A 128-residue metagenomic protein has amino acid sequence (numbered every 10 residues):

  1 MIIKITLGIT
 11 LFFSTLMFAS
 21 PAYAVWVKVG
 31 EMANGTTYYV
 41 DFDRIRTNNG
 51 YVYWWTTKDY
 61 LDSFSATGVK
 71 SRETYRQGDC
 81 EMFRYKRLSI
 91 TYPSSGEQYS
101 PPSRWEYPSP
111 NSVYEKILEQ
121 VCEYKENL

Functional and structural regions predicted by a protein language model:
M1-I9: Bacterial N-terminal signal peptides that target proteins for export
F13-P21: C-terminal segment of classical bacterial N-terminal signal peptides
S20-T74, G78-L128: N-terminal secretory-pathway/extracellular module detecting exported/lumenal segments and adjacent signal-anchor/first
